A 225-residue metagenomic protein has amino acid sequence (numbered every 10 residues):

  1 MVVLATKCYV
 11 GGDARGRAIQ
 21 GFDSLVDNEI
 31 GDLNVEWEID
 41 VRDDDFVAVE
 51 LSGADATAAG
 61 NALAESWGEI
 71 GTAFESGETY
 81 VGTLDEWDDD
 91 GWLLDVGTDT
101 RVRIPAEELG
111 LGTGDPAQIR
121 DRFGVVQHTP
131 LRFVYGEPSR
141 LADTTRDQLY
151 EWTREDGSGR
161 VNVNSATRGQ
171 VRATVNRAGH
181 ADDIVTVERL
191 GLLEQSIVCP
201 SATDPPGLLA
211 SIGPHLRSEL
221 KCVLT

Functional and structural regions predicted by a protein language model:
M1-A64, D88, D121-T225: OB-fold/S1-family RNA-binding modules
S24-L25, D32-L33, D99-G124: Beta-strand/loop nucleic-acid-binding surfaces
E50, D95-V96: Beta-strand residues in well-ordered beta-sheet regions across diverse protein folds
E65-E69: Terminal, basic amphipathic appendages of nucleotide-handling enzymes
F74-T79, L111-V134: Short nucleic-acid-contacting surface segments enriched for D/E, G, S/T with interspersed K/R
G82-L84: Conserved hydrophobic positions within beta-strands
D89-D95: Short aromatic-glycine-enriched beta-strand elements
